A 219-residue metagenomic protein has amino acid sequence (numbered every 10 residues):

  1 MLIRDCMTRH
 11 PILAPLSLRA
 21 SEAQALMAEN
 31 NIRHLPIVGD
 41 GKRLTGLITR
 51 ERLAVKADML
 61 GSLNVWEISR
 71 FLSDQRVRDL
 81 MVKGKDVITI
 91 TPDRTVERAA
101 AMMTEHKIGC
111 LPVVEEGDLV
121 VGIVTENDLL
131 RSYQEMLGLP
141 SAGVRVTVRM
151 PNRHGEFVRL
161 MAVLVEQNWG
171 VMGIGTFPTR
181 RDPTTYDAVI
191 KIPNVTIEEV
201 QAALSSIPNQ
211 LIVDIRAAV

Functional and structural regions predicted by a protein language model:
M1-H10, R50-T91, E97-T104, E116 (+5 more regions): Tandem CBS (Bateman) regulatory domains
A14-P15, R33-R50, I90-T91, G109-I123: Cytosolic beta-strand hydrophobic patch enriched in CBS
L18-A25, E97-A101: Short, basic/aromatic recognition patches
A25-N31, M102-H106: Short loop/turn motifs at secondary-structure junctions and domain boundaries
R33, G109, G170, Q210-L211: Residue-level detector of anion-binding/catalytic polar loops
P178-Y186, R216-V219: Short proline/glycine- and acidic-rich turn/helix-capping motifs at secondary-structure junctions
Y186-P193: A generic structural motif
E199, S205-V219: Short, charged, intrinsically disordered terminal tails
